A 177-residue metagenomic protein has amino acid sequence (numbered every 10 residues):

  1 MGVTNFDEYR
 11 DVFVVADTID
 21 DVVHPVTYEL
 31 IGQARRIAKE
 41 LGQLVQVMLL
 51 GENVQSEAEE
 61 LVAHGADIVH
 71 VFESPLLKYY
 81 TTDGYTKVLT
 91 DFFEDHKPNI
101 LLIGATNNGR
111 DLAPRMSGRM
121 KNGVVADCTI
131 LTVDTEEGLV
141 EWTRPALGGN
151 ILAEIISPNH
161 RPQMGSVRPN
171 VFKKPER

Functional and structural regions predicted by a protein language model:
M1-R177: N-terminal glycine-rich FAD/FM-binding segment characteristic of electron-transfer flavoproteins
